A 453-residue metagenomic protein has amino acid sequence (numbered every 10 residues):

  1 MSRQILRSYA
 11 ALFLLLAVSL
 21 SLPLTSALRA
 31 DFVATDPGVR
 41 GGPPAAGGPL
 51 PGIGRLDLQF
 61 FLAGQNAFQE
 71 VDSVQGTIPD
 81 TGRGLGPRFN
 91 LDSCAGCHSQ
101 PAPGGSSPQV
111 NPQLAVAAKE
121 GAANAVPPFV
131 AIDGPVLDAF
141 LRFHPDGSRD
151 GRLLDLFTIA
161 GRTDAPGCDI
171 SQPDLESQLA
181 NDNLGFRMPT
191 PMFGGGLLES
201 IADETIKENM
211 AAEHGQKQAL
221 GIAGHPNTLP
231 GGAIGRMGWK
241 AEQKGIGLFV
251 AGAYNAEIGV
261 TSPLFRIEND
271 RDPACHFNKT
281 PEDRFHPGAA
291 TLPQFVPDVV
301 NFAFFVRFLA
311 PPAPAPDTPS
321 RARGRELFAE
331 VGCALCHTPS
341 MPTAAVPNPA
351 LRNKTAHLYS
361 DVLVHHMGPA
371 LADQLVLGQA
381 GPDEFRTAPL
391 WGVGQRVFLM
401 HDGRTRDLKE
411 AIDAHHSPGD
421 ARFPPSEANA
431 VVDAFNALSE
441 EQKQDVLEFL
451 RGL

Functional and structural regions predicted by a protein language model:
S2-L14: Bacterial N-terminal signal peptides that target proteins for export
A11-P23: Bacterial N-terminal signal peptides
L22-L453: Periplasmic c-type cytochrome electron-transfer domains
